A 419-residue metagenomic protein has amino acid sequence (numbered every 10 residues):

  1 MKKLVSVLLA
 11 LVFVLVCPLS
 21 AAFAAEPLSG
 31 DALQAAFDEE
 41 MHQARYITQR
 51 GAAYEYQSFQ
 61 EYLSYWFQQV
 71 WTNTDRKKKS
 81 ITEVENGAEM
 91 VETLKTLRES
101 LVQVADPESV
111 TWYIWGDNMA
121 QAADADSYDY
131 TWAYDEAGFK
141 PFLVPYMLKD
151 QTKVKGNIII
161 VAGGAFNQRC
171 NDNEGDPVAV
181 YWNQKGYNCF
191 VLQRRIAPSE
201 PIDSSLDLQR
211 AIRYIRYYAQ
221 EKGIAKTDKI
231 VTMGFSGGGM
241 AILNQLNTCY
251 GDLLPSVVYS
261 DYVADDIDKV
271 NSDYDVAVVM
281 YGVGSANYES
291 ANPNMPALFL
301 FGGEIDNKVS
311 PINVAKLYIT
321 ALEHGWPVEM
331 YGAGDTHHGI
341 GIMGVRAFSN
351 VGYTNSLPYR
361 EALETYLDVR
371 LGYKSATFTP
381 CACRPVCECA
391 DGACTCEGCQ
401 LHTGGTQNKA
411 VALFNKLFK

Functional and structural regions predicted by a protein language model:
C17-P27: Sec-dependent signal peptide cleavage junction
M41, R45, R50-E55, L63 (+4 more regions): C-terminal catalytic histidine-bearing segment of alpha/beta-hydrolase fold enzymes
H42-T48, Y54-T152, P201: N-terminal cap/lid segment of alpha/beta-hydrolase-fold proteins
V154-G163: Short beta-strand element of the alpha/beta-hydrolase
C170-D172, L192-K226: Catalytic nucleophile-loop/oxyanion-hole region of alpha/beta-hydrolase and closely related hydrolase-like folds
R210-N294: Primarily recognizes the serine-hydrolase "nucleophile elbow" in alpha/beta-hydrolase and SGNH/GDSL folds
F299-G302: Short beta-strand/loop motif that positions the catalytic acidic residue of the alpha/beta-hydrolase fold
N307-N313: Conserved alpha/beta-hydrolase "acid-adjacent" motif
